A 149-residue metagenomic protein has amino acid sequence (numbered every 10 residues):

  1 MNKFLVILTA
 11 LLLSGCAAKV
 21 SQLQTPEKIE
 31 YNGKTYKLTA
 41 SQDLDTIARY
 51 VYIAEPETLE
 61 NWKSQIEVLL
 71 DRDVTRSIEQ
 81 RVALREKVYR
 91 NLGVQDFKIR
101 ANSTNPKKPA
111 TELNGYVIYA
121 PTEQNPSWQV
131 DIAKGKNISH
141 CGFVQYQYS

Functional and structural regions predicted by a protein language model:
N2-L8: Sec-dependent signal peptide recognition, specifically the positively charged N-region followed immediately by
S14-G15: C-terminal motif of bacterial Sec signal peptides marking the signal peptidase cleavage site
A18-G33: Short N-terminal edge-element motif at the start of the domain
K34-V74: Secretory pathway targeting signatures of secreted, lumenal, and periplasmic proteins
I47-Y50, Q124-A133, C141-F143: Short, surface-exposed coil-to-beta transition loops
S64-T104: Mid-chain, structured segments of secreted extracytoplasmic proteins
S64-V68, C141-S149: Short, well-ordered beta-strand elements
N91-G135: Signature of long, low-cysteine stretches enriched in small and polar/charged residues
